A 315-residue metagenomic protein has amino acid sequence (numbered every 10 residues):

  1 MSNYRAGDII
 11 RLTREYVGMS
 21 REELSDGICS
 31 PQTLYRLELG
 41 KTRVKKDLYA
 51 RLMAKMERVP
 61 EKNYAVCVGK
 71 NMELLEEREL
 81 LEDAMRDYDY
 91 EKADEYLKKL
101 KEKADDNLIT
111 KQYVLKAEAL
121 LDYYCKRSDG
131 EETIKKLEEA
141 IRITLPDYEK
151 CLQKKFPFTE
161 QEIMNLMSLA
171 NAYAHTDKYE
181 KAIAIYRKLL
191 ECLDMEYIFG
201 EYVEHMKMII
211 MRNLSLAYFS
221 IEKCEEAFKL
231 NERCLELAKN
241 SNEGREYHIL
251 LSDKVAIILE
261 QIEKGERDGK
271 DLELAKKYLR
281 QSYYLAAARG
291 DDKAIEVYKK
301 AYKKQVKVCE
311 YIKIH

Functional and structural regions predicted by a protein language model:
M1-Y16: A short, Lys/Arg-rich alpha-helix, primarily the initiator
Y16-R36: Short alpha-helical DNA-recognition segment
V17, D87, C125-R127, T176 (+4 more regions): Structural motif corresponding to the intra-repeat A-B loop/turn of tetratricopeptide repeats
K45-N63: DNA major-groove recognition helix of helix-turn-helix/homeodomain DNA-binding modules
M72-E73, T110, K154-Q161, K181 (+5 more regions): Structural signature of alpha-solenoid helical repeat junctions
L75, E79, T110-L121, Q161 (+6 more regions): "A position-specific structural signal for the A-helix of alpha-solenoid helical repeats
D94-K103, E138-C151, R187-I198, E232-E243 (+1 more regions): Amphipathic alpha-helical segments of tetratricopeptide repeats
